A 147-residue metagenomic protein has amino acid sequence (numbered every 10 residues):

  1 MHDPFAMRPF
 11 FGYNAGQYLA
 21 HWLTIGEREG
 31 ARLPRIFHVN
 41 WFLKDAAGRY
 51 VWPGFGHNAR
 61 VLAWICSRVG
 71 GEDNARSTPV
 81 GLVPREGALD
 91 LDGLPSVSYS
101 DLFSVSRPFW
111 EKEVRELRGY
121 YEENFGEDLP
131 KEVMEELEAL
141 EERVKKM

Functional and structural regions predicted by a protein language model:
M1-M147: Conserved NTP phosphate-binding and transfer environment spanning the P-loop NTPase/kinase superfamily
